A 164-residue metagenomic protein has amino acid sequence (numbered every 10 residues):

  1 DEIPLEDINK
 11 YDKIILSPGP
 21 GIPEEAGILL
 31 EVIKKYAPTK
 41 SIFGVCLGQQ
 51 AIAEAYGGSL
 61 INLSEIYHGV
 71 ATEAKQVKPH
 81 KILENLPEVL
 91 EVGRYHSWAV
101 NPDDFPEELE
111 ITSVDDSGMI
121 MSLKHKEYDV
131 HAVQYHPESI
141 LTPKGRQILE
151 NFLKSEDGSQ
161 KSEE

Functional and structural regions predicted by a protein language model:
E2-Y11, D104: Short amphipathic alpha-helix with an adjacent loop that forms part of the alpha/beta core around
Y11-H80, E84, L149-N151: Cysteine-nucleophile active-site neighborhood
D12-K13, S41-F43, E91, E110 (+1 more regions): Structural signature of beta-strand start/N-cap positions in the alpha/beta core of ABC transporter nucleotide-binding
G21-I22, N101, L141: Glycine-rich nucleotide phosphate-binding loop and flanking beta-alpha elements of Rossmann-like dinucleotide-binding
C46, H96, H136: Histidine-centered divalent metal-coordination motifs
H80-E127: Catalytic beta-strand/loop cores that center a nucleophilic Ser/Cys/Thr and support acyl-enzyme chemistry
K81, K154-E164: Short, basic, low-complexity termini and linkers enriched in Ser/Thr/Gly/Pro that act as targeting/leader peptides
E110-V114, G118-K124, D129-G158: C-terminal and late-domain segments of enzyme folds
